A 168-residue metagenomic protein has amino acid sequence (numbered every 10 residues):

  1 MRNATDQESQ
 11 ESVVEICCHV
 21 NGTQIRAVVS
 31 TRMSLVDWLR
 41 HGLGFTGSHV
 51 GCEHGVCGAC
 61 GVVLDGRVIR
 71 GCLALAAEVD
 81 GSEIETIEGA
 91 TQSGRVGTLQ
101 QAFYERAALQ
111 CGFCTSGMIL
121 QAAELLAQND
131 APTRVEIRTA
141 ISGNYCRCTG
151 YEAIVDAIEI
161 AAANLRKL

Functional and structural regions predicted by a protein language model:
M1-L168: Signature of N-terminal electron-transfer/Fe-S-associated modules in redox systems
